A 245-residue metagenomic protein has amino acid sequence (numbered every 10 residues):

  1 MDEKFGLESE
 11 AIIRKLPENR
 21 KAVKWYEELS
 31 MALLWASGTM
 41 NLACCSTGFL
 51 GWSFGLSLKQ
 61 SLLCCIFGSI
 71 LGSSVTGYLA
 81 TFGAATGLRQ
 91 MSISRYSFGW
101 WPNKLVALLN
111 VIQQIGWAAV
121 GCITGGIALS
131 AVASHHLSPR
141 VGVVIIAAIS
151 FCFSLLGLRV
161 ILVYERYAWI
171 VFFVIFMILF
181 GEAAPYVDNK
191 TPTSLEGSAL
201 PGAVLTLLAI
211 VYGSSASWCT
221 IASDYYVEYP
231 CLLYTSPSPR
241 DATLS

Functional and structural regions predicted by a protein language model:
M1-L58, A203-L208, E228-L233: Membrane-interface "cap" regions at the ends of multi-pass membrane proteins
L42-S46, S69-T81, I115-I123, F151 (+2 more regions): Transmembrane alpha-helical segments of multi-pass membrane transport proteins and ion-pumping complexes
L50-W52, I93-Y96, N110, I210-S236: Helix-loop junctions at the membrane interface of multi-pass solute transporters
S53, T81, T124-S134, A147-A168 (+1 more regions): Membrane-water interface regions at transmembrane-helix termini and the short interhelical loops of multi-pass membrane
C65-F98, L105-Q113: Juxtamembrane transmembrane-helix boundary signature
N103-H135: Hydrophobic transmembrane alpha-helices that form the core helical bundles of multi-pass secondary transporters
V171-L195, L207, Y212-A216: Hydrophobic alpha-helical segments and their helix-loop junctions in multi-pass secondary transporters
Y234-S245: Single conserved hydrophobic/aromatic residue that forms the stacking wall/gate of nucleotide- or nucleobase-binding
